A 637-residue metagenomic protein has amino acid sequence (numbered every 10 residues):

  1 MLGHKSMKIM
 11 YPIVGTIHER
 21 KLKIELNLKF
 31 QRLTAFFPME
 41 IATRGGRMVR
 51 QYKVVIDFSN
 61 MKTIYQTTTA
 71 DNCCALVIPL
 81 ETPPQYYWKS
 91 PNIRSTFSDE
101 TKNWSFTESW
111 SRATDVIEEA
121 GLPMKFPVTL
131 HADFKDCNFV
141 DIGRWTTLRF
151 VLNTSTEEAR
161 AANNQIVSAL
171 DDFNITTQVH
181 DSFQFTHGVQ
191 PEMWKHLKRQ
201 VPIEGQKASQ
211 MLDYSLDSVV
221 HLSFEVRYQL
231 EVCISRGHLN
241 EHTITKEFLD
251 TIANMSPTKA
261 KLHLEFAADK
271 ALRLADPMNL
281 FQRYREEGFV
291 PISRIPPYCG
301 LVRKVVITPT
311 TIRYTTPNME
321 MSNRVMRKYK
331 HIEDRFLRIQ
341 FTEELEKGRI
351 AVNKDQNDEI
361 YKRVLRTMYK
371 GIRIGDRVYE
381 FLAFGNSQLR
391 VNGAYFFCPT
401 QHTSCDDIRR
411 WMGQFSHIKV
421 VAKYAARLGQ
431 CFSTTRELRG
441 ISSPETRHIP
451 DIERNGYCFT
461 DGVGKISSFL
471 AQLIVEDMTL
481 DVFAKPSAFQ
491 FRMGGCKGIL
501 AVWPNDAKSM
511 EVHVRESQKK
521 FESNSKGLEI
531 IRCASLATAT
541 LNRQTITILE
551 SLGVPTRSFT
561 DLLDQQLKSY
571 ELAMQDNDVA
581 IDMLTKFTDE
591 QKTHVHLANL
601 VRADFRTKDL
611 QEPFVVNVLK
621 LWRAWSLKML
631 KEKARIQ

Functional and structural regions predicted by a protein language model:
M1-C74, P79-L122, V128-T146, V151-D181: N-terminal recruitment modules of adaptor/scaffold proteins
V116-Q637: Conserved small-residue
